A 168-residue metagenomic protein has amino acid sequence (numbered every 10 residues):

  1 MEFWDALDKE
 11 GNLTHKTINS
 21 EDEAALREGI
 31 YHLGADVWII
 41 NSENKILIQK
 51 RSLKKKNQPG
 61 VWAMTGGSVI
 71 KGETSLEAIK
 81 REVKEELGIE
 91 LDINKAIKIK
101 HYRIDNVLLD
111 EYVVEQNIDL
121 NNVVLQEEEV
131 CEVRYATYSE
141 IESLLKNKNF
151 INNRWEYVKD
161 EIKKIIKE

Functional and structural regions predicted by a protein language model:
M1-D36, S42: Acidic, metal-coordinating catalytic segment for phosphate/diphosphate chemistry, firing primarily on the Nudix
E10, N41-N44, S52, E115-L120 (+1 more regions): Short loop segments at secondary-structure junctions
D22-A25, I97-R103: Short, solvent-exposed loop/turn elements at beta->coil junctions and helix N-caps that rim active or binding pockets
G34-G66: A glycine-rich, hydrophobic loop/mini-helix early in the fold
L47-I48, M64-I97: The catalytic Nudix box helix
K55, R81-E82, Y112: Recognition helices and adjacent regulatory flanks at domain boundaries
P59-G60, K71, K100-E168: Nudix hydrolase/Nudix homology domain
